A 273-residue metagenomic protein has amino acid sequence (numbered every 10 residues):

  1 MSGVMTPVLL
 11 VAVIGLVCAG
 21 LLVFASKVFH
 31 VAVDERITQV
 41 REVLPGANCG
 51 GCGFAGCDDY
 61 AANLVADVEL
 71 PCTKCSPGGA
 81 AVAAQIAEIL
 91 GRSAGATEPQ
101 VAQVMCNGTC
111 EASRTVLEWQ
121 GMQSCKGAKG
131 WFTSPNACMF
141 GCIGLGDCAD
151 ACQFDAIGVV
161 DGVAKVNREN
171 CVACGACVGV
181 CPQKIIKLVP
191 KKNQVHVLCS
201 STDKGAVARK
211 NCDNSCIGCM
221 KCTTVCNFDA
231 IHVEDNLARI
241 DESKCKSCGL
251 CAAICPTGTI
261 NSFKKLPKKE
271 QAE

Functional and structural regions predicted by a protein language model:
S2-V225, D229, I254, G258-N261 (+1 more regions): Ferredoxin-type iron-sulfur electron-transfer modules and their immediate structural context
N236: Acidic, glycine-rich loop-and-beta core segments that form the ion-binding/anion-interacting portion of active sites
